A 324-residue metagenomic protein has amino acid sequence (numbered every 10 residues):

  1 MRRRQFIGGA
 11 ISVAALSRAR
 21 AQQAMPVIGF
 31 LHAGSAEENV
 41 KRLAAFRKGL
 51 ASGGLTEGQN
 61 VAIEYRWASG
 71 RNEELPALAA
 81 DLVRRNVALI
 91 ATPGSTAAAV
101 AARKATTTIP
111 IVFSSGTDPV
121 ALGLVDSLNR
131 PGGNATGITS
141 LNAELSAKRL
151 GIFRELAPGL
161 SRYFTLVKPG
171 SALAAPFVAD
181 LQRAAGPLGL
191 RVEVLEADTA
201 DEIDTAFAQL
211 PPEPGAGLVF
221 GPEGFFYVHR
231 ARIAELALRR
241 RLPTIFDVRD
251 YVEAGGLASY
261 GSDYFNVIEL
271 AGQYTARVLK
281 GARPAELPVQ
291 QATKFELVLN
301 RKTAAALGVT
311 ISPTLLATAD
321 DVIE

Functional and structural regions predicted by a protein language model:
M1-E324: Short hydrophobic alpha-helices and adjacent helix-cap/hinge residues
